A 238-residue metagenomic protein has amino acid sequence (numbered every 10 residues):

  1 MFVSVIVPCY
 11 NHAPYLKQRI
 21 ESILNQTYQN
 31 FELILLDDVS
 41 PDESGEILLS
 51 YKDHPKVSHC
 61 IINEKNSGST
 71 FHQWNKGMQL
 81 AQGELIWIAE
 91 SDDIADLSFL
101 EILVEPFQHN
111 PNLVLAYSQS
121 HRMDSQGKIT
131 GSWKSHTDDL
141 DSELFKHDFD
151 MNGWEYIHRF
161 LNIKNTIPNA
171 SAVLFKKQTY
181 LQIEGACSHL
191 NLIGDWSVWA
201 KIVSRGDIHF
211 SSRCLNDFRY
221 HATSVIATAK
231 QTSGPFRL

Functional and structural regions predicted by a protein language model:
M1-V3, L24-L35, E43, P55-H59: Short loop->beta transition adjacent to catalytic acidic/histidine clusters or analogous donor-positioning motifs
H12-N25: Short, well-formed alpha-helical segments that are part of the catalytic scaffolds of diverse glycosyltransferases
K17, D42-S50, I94, S98: Acidic helix N-cap motif at the loop->helix transition within catalytic regions of sugar-transfer enzymes
S22, D37-E46, K65-S67, E90: A conserved acidic beta->alpha catalytic loop
N63-A81, I94, I102: Glycine-rich, basic loop-to-helix element that forms the pyrophosphate-binding segment of sugar-nucleotide handling
Q79, D96, D139-L238: Conserved nucleotide-sugar donor-binding catalytic segment
I86: Short aromatic/hydrophobic "clamp" motif used to bind/position activated sugar donors
S98-D141: Conserved donor NDP-sugar-binding/catalytic core segment of glycosyltransferases
